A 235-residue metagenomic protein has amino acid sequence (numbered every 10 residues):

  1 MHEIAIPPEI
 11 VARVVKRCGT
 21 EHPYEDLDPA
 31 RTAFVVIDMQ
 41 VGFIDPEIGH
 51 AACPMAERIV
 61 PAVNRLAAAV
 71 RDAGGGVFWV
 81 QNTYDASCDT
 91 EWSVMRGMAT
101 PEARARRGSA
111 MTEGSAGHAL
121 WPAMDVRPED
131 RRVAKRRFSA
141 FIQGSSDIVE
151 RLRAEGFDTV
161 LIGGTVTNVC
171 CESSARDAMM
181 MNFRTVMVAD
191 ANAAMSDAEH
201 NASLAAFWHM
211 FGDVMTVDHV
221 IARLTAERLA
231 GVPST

Functional and structural regions predicted by a protein language model:
M1-A33, A68, D72-A73, M98-T235: Active-site-adjacent betaalpha module
A30, I48-W79: A short alpha/beta connector and helix-capping loop motif
A33-F43: Acidic-leg catalytic submotif of subtilisin-like serine proteases
V35-V36, F78-W79, R132: Structural recognition of the beta-strand scaffold that forms the well-ordered cores of secreted hydrolase catalytic
Q40, T83-Y84, V166, N192: Catalytic metal-binding/acid-base residues of hydrolase active sites
G42-P46, C88-D89: Short acidic/His/Gly/Ser-rich catalytic and metal-binding motifs that mark active-site loops of diverse hydrolases
G75-N82, C88, V188: Short beta-strand segments at enzyme active-site cores
C88-E102: Aromatic- and acidic-residue-enriched segments that line the glycan-binding/catalytic groove of carbohydrate-active
